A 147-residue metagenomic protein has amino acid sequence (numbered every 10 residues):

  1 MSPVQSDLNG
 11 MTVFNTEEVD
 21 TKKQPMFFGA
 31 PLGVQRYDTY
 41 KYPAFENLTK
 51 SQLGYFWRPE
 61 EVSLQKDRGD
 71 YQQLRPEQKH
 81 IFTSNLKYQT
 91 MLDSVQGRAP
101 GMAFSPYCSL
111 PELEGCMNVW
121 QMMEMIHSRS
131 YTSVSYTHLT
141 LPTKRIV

Functional and structural regions predicted by a protein language model:
M1-Q65, L74, Q78, P111-G115: Extreme N-terminal leader/anchor segments
P76-P106, M122-R129: Alpha-helical bundle segments that constitute or directly flank the non-heme di-iron/ferroxidase center
A103-G115, Y136: Inter-helical turn/loop segments and adjacent helix faces that build the functional surface of alpha-helical bundle
W120-M122, V134: A generic, well-ordered mixed alpha/beta core segment in the N-terminal half of proteins
T137-T143: Conserved small/polar residues in nucleotide/adenosyl-binding loops
I146-V147: Short hydrophobic transmembrane-like helices used for membrane targeting/insertion
